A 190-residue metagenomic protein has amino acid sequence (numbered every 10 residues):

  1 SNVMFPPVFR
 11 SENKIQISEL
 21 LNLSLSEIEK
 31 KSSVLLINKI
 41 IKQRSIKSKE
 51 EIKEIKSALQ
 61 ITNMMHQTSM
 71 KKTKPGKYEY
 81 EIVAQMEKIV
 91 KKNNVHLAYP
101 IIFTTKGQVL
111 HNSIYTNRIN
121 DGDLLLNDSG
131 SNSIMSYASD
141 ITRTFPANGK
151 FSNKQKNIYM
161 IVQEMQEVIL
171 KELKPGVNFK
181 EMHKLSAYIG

Functional and structural regions predicted by a protein language model:
S1-G190: Active-site neighborhoods and metal-handling regions in enzymes and metal-associated proteins
